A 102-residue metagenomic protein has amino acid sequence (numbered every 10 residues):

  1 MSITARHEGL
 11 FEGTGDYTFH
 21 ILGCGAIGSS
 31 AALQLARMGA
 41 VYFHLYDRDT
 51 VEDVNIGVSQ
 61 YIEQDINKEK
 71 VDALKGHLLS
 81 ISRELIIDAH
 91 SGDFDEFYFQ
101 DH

Functional and structural regions predicted by a protein language model:
M1-H20, D53: N-terminal charged helix/coil linker that caps or initiates catalytic domains
F19-C24, L45: Hydrophobic Val/Ile/Leu positions in short beta-strands of Rossmann-like dinucleotide-binding domains
I27-G28: Hydrophobic/small residue at the entry helix of a nucleotide-binding pocket
L35: Aromatic pocket-lining residues of Rossmann-like dinucleotide-binding sites
A40-R83: Glycine-rich phosphate-binding loop and adjoining beta1-alpha1-beta2 segment of Rossmann-like nucleotide-binding folds
H90-Y98: Conserved SAM/SAH-binding loop
Q100-H102: Conserved adenosine/adenylate-binding substructure
